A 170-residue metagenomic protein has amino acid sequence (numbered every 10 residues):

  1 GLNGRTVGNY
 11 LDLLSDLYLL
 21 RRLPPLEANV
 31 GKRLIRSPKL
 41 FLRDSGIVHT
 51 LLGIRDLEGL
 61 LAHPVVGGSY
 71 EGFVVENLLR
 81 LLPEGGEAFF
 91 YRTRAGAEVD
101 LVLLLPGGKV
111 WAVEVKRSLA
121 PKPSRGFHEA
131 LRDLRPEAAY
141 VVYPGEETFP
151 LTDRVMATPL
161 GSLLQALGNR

Functional and structural regions predicted by a protein language model:
G1-K109: Accessory nucleic acid-recognition modules appended to NTPase machines
E87, A138, R154-M156: Conserved beta-strand segments of alpha/beta enzyme cores
W111-L119: Active-site ExK catalytic segment of metal-dependent nucleases
L119-H128: Active-site-adjacent loop/helix micro-motif of nuclease/hydrolase catalytic cores
L131-L134: Short, conserved loop/helix-junction motifs that constitute active-site signature segments in enzyme catalytic cores
P136-Y143: Short, hydrophobic beta-strand segments that form beta-sheet elements in well-ordered domains
G145-R170: Domain-level recognition of nuclease-like catalytic cores that cleave nucleotide substrates
